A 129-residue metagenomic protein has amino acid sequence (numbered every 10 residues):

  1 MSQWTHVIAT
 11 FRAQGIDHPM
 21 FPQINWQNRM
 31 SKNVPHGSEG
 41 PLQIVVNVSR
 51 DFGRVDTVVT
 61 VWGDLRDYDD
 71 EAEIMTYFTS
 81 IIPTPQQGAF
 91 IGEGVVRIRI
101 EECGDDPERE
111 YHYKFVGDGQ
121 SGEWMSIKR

Functional and structural regions predicted by a protein language model:
M1-R29: Short, extreme N-terminal segment that most often corresponds to the first beta-strand
Q27-R129: Charged interaction segments
